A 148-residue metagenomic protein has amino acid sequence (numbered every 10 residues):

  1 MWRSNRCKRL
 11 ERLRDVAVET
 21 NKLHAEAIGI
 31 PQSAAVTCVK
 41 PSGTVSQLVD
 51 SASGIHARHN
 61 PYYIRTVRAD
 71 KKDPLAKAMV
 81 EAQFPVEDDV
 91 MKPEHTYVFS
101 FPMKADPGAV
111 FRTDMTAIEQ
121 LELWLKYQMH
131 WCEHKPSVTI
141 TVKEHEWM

Functional and structural regions predicted by a protein language model:
W2-K40: Internal maturation/activation junctions in enzymes
R14, E26, P41, L48-M148: Catalytic alpha/beta core of large soluble enzyme barrels
A34, Q47-L48: Short capping micro-motif at the N-terminus of alpha-helices
